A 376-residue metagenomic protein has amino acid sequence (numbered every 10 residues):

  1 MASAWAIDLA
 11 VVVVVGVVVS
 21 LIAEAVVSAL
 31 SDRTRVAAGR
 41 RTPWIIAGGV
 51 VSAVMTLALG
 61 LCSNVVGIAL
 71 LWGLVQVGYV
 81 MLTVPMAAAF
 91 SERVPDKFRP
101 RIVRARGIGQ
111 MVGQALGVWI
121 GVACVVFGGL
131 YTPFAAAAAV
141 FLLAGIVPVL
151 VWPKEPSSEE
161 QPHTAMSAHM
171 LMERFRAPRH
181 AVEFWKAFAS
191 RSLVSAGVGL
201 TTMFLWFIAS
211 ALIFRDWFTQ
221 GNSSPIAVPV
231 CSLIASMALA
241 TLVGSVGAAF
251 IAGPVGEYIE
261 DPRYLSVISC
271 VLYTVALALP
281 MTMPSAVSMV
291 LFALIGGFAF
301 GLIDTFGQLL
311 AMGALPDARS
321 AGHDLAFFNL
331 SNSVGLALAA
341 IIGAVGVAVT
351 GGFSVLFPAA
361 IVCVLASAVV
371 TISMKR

Functional and structural regions predicted by a protein language model:
A23-A38, G247-D261, V347: Helix-to-loop junctions at the C-terminal end of transmembrane segments in multipass secondary transporters
R40, V125-A139, V345-V364: A membrane-interface helix-boundary motif in multi-pass transporters
R41-L57, Y264-A278: Structural signature of the two symmetry-related core transmembrane helices
M55-T56, V66-L82, S288-L302: Hydrophobic core of transmembrane alpha-helices in multi-pass small-molecule transporters, especially MFS/SLC-type
M81-V94, L302-P316: Intracellular juxtamembrane helix-capping segments at the cytosolic ends of symmetry-related transmembrane helices
P100-V125, N329-A340: Glycine-rich segments within core transmembrane alpha-helices of 12-TM secondary carriers
E155-S190: Juxtamembrane intracellular "pre-TM" segments in multi-pass secondary transporters
R319-V349: A late C-terminal transmembrane helix in Major Facilitator Superfamily
